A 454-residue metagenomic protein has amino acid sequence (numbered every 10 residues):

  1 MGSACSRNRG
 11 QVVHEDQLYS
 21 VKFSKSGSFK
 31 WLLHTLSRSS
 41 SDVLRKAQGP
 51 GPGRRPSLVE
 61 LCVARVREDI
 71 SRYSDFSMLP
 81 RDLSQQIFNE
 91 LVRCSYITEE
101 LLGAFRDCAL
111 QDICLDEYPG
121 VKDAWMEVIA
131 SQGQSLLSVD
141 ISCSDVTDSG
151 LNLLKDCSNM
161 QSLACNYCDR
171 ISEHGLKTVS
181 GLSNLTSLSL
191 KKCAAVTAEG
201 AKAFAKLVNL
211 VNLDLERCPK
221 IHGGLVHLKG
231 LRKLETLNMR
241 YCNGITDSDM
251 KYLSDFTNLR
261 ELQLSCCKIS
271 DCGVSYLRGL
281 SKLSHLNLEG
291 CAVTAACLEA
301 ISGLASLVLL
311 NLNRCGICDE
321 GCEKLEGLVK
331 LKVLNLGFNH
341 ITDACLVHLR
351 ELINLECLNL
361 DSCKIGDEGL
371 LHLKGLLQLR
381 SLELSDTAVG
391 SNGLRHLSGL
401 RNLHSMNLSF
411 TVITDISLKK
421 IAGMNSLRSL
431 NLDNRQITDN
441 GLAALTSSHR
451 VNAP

Functional and structural regions predicted by a protein language model:
M1-S138: Cullin-RING E3 adaptor/co-adaptor recruitment helices
V59-E60, A64, C168, V226 (+1 more regions): Active-site-proximal helix/loop capping residues that flank conserved catalytic or ligand/cofactor
R93-E99, P119-A124, S144-L151, D169-H174 (+11 more regions): Short, solvent-exposed loop/turn at the beta-strand->alpha-helix junction within individual leucine-rich repeat
R93-L207, V211-R217, I221, V226-G230 (+1 more regions): Alpha-solenoid helical-repeat scaffolds
D107-A109, G375, S426: Short, low-complexity disordered segments enriched in Ser/Pro/Gly and basic
Q111-D116, L137-I141, Q161-N166, L185-K191 (+11 more regions): Conserved hydrophobic beta-strand positions in leucine-rich repeat
M126-Q132, L151-C157, L176-L182, G200-L207 (+10 more regions): A structural signal for leucine-rich repeat
S187, T197-C272, R278-H285, G290: Extended alpha-helical regions
